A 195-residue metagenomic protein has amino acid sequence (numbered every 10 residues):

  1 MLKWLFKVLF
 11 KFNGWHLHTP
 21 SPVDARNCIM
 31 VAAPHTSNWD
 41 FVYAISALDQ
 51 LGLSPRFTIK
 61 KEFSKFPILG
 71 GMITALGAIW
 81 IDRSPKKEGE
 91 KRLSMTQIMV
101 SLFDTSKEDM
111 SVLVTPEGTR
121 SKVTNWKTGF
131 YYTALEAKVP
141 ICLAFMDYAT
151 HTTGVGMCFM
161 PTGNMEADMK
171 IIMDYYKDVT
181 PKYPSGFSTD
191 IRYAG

Functional and structural regions predicted by a protein language model:
M1-W4: Helix-enriched interaction subdomains in cytosolic or periplasmic regions, typified by TIR/SEFIR signaling/NADase cores
F12, H16-D178, R192-G195: Soluble catalytic domains of membrane acyltransferases
K182-Y193: Short, flexible loop/turn segments with low-complexity composition
